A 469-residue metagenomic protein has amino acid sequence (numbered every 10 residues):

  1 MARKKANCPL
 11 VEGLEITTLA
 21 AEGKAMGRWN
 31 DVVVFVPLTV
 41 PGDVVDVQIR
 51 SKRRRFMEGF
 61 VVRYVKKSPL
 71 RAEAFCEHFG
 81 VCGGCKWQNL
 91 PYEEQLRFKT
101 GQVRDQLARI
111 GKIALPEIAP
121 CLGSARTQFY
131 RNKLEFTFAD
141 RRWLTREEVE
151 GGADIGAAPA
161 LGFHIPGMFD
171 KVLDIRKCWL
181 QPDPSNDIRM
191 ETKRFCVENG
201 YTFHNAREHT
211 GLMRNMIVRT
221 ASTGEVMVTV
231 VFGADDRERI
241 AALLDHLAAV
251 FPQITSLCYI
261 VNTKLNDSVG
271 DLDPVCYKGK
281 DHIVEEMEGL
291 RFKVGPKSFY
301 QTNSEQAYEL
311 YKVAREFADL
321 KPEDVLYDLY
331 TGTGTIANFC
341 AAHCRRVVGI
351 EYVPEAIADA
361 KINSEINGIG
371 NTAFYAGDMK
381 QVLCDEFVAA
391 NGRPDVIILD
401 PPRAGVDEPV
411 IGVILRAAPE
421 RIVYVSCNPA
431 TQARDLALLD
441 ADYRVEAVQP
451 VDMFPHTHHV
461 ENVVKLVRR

Functional and structural regions predicted by a protein language model:
M1-H78, A373, K380: Terminal RNA-binding accessory module
A2-A21, D235-R469: Rossmann-like S-adenosyl-L-methionine
A25-N30, L161-I165, V231, A360: Short, acidic/hydrophobic/Gly-rich beta-strand patch recurrent on exposed beta strands that often constitutes part
G42, Q181, N303: Short, conserved phosphate/pyrophosphate- and ester-handling motifs at nucleotide-, phospho-/glycolipid
V62-A74, G80-T202: Extended interfacial segments that mediate partner engagement and assembly in macromolecular machines
D170-A206, T210-L212, T220, A234-C258: Internal alpha/beta scaffold segment
